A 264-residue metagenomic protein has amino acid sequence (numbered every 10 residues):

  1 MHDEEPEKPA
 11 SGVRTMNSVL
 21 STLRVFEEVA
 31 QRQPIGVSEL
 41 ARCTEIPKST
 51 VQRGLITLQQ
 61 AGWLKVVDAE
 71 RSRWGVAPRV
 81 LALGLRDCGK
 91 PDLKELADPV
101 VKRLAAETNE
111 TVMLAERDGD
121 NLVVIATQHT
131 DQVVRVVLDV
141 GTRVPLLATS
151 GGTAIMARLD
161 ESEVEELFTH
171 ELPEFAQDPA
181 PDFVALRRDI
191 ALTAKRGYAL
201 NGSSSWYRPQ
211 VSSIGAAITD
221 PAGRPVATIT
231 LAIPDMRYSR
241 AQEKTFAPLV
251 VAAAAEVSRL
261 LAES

Functional and structural regions predicted by a protein language model:
M1-E95, A255, R259-E263: N-terminal helix-turn-helix
D3, V133-R208: Short, solvent-exposed recognition segments
T44, L55, V80, V101 (+4 more regions): Short amphipathic alpha-helical/adjacent loop interface patches that line ligand and macromolecule-binding sites
A69-R71, G75-H170: Amphipathic alpha-helical effector-binding/dimerization core of metabolite-sensing transcriptional regulators
E163-E174, V251-S264: Cysteine/selenocysteine-centered motifs that mediate thiol-based redox chemistry or coordinate metal-sulfur cofactors
D182-A254: Extended hydrophobic
